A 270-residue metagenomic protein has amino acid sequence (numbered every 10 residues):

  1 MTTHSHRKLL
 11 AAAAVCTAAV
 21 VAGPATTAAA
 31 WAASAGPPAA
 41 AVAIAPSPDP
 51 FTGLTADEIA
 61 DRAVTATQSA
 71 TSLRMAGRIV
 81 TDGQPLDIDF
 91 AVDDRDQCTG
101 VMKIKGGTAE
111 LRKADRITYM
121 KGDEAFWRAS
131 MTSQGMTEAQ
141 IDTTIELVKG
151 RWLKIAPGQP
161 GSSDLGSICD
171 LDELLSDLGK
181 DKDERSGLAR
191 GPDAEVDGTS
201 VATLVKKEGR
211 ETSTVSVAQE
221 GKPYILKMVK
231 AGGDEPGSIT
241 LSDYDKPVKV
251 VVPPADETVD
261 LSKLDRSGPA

Functional and structural regions predicted by a protein language model:
T2-D87, E257, S262-A270: N-terminal leader/targeting segments and the immediate start of mature chains
D57-F126: N-terminal mature ectodomain segment of secretory-pathway/periplasmic proteins
D82-D87, G107-L111, F126-A129, R210-V215 (+1 more regions): Short, surface-exposed beta-strand/loop "edge" segments at domain boundaries and coil↔beta transitions
D96-C169, P236-S238: An acidic-aromatic
S163-R185: Acidic, glycine-rich loop-and-strand cores that form catalytic or ligand-binding grooves in diverse globular domains
D183-D193: Short secondary-structure junctions
G191-D256: Gly/Pro-enriched, hydrophobic low-complexity segments that function as extracytoplasmic propeptides/linkers
